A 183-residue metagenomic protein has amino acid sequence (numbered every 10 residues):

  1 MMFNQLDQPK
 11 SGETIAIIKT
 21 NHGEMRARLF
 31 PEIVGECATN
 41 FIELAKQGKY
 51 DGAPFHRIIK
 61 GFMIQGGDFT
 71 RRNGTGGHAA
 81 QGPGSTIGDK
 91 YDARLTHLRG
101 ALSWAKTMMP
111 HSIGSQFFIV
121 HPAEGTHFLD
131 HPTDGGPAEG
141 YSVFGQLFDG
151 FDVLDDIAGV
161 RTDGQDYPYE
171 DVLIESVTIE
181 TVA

Functional and structural regions predicted by a protein language model:
M1-A183: Cyclophilin-like peptidyl-prolyl cis-trans isomerases
